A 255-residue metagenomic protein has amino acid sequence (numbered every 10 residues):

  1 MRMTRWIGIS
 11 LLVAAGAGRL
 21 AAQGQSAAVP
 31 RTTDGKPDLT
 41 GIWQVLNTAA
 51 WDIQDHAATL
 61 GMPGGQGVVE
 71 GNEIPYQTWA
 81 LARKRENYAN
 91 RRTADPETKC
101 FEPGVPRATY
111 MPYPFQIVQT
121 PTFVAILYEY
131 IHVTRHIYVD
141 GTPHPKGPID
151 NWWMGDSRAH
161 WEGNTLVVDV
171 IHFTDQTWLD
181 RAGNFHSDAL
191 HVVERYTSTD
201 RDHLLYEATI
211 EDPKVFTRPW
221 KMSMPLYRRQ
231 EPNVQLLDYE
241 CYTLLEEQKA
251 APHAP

Functional and structural regions predicted by a protein language model:
R2-T4, G8-L12, G18-P255: PEST-like low-complexity, intrinsically disordered acidic/proline/serine-rich tracts that flank trafficking/processing
